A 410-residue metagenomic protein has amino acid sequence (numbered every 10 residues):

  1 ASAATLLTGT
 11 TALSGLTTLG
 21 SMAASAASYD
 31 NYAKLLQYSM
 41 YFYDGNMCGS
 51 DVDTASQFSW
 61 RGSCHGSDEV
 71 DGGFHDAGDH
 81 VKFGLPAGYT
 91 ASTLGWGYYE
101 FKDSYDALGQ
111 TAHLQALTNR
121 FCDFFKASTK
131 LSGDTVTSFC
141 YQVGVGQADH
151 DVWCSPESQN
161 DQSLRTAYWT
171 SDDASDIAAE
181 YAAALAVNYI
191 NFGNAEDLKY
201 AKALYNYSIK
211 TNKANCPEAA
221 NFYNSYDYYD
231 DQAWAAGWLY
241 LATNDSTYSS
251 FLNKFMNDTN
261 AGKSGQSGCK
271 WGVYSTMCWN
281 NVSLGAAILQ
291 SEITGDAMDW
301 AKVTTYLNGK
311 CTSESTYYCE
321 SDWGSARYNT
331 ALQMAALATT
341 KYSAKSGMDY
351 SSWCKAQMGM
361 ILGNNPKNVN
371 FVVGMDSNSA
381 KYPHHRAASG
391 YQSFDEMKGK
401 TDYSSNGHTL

Functional and structural regions predicted by a protein language model:
A3-A4, G9-A27: Sec-dependent signal peptide cleavage junction
A27-G97, C140-N191, Y229-K254, M277-S313 (+1 more regions): Aromatic (Trp/Tyr) and acidic
Y29-D30, A77, D103-Q115, N194-A195 (+2 more regions): Short, surface-exposed loop/turn segments at secondary-structure junctions
Y99-L117, D161-W169, V187-Y200: Short coil/linker segments at helix-helix boundaries
L117-S132: Carboxylate/His-rich catalytic cores and anion/metal-binding grooves
T166-W169, C216-Y223, G268-Y274, S315-S321: Active-site-adjacent structural elements in folded domains
A182-A184, E196-Y240: Internal metal/ion-chelating core segments
N257-G262, C269-T276: Solenoid-like repeat scaffolds
